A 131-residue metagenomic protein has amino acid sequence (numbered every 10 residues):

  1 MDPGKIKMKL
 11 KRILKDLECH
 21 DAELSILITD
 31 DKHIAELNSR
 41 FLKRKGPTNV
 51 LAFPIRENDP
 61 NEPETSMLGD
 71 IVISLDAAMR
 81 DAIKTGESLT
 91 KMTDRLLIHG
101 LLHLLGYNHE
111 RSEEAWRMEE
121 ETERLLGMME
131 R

Functional and structural regions predicted by a protein language model:
M1-D94, L105-R131: An acidic/histidine-cluster motif and surrounding catalytic segment that typifies divalent-metal-assisted enzyme active
L102: Periplasmic solute-binding protein
